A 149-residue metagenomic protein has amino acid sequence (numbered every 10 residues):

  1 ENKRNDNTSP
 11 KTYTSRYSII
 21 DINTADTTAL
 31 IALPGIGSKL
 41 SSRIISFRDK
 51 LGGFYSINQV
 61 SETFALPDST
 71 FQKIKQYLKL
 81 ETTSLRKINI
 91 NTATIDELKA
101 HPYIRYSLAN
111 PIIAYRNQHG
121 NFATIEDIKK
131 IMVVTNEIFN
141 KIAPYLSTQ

Functional and structural regions predicted by a protein language model:
E1-T28, Q59, F64-D96, N136-Q149: N-terminal, intrinsically disordered low-complexity tails/presequences enriched in Lys/Ser/Pro and small residues
S18-A25, L40, R48-S56, Y77-L78 (+3 more regions): Short acidic alpha-helix initiation/capping motifs at coil-to-helix transition points, especially at protein N-termini
T28-P34, S38, S42-S46, N58 (+9 more regions): Solvent-exposed, polar/charged alpha-helical surfaces in well-ordered, non-transmembrane soluble domains, broadly
G35, D49-G53, A65, K79 (+3 more regions): Sec-exported extracytoplasmic/periplasmic mature domains
G37-S38, P67, R105, T135: Small-residue hinge/turn detector
S84, I88-N91, I95-A100, I104-N136 (+2 more regions): C-terminal soluble interaction/assembly domains
